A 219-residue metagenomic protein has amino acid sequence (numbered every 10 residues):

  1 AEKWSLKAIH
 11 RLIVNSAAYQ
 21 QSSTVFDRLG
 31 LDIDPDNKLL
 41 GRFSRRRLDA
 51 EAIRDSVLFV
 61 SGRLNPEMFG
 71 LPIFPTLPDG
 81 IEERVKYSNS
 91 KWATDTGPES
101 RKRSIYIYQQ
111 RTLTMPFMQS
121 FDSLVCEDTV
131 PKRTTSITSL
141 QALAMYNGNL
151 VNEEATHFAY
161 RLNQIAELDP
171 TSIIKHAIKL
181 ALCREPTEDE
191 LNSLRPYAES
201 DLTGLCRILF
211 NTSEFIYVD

Functional and structural regions predicted by a protein language model:
A1, L191-E199: Amphipathic alpha-helical segments that form the core helices of the histone-fold
A1-K7: Secondary-structure transition/capping motifs at alpha-helix termini and the adjoining loop/turn into the next element
K7-A8, Q20-A181, E185, G204 (+1 more regions): An acidic, gly/pro-interrupted, aromatic-rich
A8-N15: Beta-strand segments within the central parallel beta-sheet cores of soluble alpha/beta enzyme folds
H10, R54, N192-R195, C206: Generic structural signal for individual residues within well-ordered alpha-helical segments across diverse proteins
